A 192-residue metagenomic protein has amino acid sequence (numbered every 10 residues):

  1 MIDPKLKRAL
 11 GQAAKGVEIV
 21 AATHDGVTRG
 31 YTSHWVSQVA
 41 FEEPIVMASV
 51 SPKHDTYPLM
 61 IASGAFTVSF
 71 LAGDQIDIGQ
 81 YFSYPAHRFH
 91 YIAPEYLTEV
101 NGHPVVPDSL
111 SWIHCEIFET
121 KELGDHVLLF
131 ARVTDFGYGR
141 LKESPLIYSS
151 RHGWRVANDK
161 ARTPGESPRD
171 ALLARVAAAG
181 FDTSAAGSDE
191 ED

Functional and structural regions predicted by a protein language model:
M1-D192: Basic, polyanion-binding surface patches
